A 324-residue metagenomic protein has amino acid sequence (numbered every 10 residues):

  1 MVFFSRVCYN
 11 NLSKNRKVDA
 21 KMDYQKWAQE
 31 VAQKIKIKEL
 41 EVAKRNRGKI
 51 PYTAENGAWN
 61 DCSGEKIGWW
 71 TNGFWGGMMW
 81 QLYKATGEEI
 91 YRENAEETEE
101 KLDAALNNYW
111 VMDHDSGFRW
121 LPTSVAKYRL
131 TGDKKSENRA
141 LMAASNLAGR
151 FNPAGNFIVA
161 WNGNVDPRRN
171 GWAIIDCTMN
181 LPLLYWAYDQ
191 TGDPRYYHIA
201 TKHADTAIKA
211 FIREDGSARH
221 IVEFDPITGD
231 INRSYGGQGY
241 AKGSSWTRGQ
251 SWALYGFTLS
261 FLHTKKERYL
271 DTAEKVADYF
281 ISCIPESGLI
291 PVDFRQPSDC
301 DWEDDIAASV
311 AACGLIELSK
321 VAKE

Functional and structural regions predicted by a protein language model:
M1-V2, M22: Short non-domain terminal segments
V2-F3, G73: Intrinsic disorder/low-structure terminal segments
F3-F4, Y9: Aromatic (phenylalanine/tyrosine) cluster motif
N10, K14, V18-E324: Glycan-recognition and catalytic cores of secretory/periplasmic carbohydrate-active enzymes
